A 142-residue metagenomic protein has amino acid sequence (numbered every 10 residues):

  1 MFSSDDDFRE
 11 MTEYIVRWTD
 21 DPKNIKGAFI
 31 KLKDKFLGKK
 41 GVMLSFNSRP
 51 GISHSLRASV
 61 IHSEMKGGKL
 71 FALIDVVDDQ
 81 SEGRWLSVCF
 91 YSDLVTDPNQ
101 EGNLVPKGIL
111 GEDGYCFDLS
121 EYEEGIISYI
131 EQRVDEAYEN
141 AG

Functional and structural regions predicted by a protein language model:
M1-G142: Charge-dense, helix-prone N-terminal extensions
